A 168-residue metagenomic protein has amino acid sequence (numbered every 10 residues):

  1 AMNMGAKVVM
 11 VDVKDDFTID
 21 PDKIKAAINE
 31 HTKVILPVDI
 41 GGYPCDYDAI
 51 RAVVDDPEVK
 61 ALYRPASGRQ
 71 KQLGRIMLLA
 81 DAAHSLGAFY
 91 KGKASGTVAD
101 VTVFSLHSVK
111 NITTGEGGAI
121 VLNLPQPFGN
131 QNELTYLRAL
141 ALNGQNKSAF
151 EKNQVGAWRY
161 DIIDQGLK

Functional and structural regions predicted by a protein language model:
A1-A82, F89: PLP-dependent aminotransferase-like
A27-N29, A94-V98: Active-site nucleotide-sugar/metal-binding loop of Leloir-type enzymes
I50, D55-D56, T97-A99, P127: Alpha-helix boundary/interfacial micro-motifs
S67-K71, S85-K91, V98-K168: Active-site region of PLP-dependent enzymes
